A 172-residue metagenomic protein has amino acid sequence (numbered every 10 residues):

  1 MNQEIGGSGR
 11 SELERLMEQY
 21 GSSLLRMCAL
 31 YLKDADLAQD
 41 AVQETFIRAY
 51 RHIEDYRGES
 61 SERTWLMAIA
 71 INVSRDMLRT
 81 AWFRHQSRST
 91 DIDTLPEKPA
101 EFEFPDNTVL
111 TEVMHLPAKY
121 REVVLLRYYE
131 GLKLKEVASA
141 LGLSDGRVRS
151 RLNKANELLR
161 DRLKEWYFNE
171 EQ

Functional and structural regions predicted by a protein language model:
M1-R26, L30, L110-M114, K135 (+2 more regions): N-terminal module of bacterial RNA polymerase sigma factors
G6, E44-S61, A81: Sigma70-family region 2
M17, L25, A35-H52: Conserved RNAP core-binding helix
D40-I47, S60-N72: Structural recognition of an alpha-helix C-terminal capping motif at a helix-to-coil junction
D55-R57, A68-S89, F102, K154: Arg/Lys-rich amphipathic alpha helix in sigma70-family domain 2
I71, R75, L141-F168: DNA-recognition helix of helix-turn-helix
R84-T111, K133-E136: Internal acidic/polar
V123-R127: A short pre-motif secondary-structure segment
